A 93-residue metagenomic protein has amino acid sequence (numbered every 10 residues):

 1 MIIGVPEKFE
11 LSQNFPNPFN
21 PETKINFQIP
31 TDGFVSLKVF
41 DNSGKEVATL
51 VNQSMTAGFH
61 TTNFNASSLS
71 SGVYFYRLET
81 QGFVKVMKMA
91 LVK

Functional and structural regions predicted by a protein language model:
M1-F15, F19-V39, T61-F64, F83: Glycine-centered coil/turn sites that cap beta-strands in beta-rich domains
Q53, A57, N63, S67 (+1 more regions): C-terminal tail/sorting-segment detector
